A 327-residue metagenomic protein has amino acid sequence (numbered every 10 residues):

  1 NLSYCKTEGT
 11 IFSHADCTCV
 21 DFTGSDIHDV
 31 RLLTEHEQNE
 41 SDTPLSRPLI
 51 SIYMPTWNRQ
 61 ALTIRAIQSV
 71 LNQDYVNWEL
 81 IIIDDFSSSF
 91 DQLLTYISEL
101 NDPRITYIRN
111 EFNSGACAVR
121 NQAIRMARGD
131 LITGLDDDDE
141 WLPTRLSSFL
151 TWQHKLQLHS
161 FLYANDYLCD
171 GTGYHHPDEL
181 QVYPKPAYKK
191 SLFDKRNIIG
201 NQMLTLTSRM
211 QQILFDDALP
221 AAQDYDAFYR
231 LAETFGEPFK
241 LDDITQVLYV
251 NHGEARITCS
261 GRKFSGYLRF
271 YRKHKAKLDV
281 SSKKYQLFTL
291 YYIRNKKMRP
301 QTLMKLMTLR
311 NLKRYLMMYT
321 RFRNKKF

Functional and structural regions predicted by a protein language model:
N1-P44: Tandem repeat scaffolds
Q38-S69: N-proximal low-complexity "stem/linker" segments adjacent to membrane-targeting elements
D42-L45, Q68, E233, D243-F327: C-terminal subregions of glycosyltransferases and related glycan-biosynthesis enzymes
Q68-R109: Acidic donor-binding segment of Leloir-type glycosyltransferases
D102, A118-V119, L146-R209, I257-F264 (+1 more regions): Flexible acidic/His/Gly-enriched loops in nucleotide-sugar-dependent glycosyltransferase catalytic domains
N110-A127: Glycine-rich, basic loop-to-helix element that forms the pyrophosphate-binding segment of sugar-nucleotide handling
I132: Short aromatic/hydrophobic "clamp" motif used to bind/position activated sugar donors
P184-G266: Conserved nucleotide-sugar donor-binding catalytic segment
